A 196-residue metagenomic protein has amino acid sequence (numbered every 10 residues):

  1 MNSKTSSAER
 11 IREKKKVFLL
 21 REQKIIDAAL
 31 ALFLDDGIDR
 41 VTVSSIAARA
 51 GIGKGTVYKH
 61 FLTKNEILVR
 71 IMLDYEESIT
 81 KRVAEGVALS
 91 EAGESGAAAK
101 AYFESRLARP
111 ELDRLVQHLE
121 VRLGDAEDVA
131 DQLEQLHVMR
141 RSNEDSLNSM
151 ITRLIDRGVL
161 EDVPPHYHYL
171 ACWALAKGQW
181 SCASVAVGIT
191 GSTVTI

Functional and structural regions predicted by a protein language model:
M1-D36, R40-R49, E66-V69: Basic, helix-initiating cap at the start of DNA-binding domains
A28-L32, S105, L175: Short amphipathic alpha-helical elements of helix-turn-helix/winged-helix folds
A50-F61: Short hydrophobic/aromatic patch on the recognition helix
R70, A84-L112, H168-C172: Hydrophobic alpha-helical connector segments
L73-I79: Short, basic, alpha-helical segments at the C-terminal edge of helix-turn-helix-like DNA-binding modules
T80, A84, E127-V159, H166-A171: Amphipathic alpha-helical packing segments from all-alpha helical-bundle domains
A108-D131, S181-G188: Amphipathic alpha-helical segments used for helix-helix packing
D113, D156-I196: Hydrophobic/aromatic-rich alpha-helical bundle segments in the mid-to-C-terminal region
